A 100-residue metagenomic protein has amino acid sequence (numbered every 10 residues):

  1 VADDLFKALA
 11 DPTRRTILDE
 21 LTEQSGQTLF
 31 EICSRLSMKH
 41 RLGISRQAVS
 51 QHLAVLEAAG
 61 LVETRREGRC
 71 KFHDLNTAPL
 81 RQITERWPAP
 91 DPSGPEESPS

Functional and structural regions predicted by a protein language model:
V1-A2, D19-E23, N76-S100: Amphipathic alpha-helical dimerization/coiled-coil segments that flank or bridge DNA-binding/regulatory modules
D3-D4, A59: A generic local structural motif
K7-A8, P12-S45, C70-R81: N-terminal helix-turn-helix DNA-binding core of bacterial DNA-binding proteins
T28, A59, K71, P88-D91: Hydrophobic alpha-helical segments
L53-A54: Short, hydrophobic-biased segments on the C-terminal half of alpha helices that form "recognition helices"
E57-E67, D74: Beta-hairpin "wing" of winged helix-turn-helix
